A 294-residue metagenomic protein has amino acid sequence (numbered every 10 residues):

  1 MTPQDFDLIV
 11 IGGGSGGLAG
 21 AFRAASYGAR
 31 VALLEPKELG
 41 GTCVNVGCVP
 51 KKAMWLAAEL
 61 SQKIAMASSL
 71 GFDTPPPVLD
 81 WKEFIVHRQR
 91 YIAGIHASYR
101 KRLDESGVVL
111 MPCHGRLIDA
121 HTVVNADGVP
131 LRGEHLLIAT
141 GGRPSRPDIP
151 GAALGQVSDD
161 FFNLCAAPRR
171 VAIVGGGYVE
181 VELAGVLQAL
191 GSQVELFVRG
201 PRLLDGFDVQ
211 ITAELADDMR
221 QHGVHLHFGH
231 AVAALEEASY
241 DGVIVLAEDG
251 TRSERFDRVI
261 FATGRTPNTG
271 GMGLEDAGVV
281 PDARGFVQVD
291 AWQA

Functional and structural regions predicted by a protein language model:
T2-G14, A167-G177: Beta1/beta-strand and adjacent pyrophosphate-binding region of the FAD-binding site in flavoprotein oxidoreductases
P3-F6, F22-A29, L34-A167, G200-L204 (+4 more regions): Glycine-rich flavin
L8-L33, V179-A189: N-terminal Rossmann-like FAD-binding beta1-loop-alpha1 element of flavoenzymes
I11, L79, N125, I138-A139 (+3 more regions): Redox-cofactor binding/interface segments in oxidoreductases and associated redox assembly factors
A19, R146-P147, V181-E182, L204 (+2 more regions): Glycine/Thr-rich phosphate-binding loops of Rossmann-like dinucleotide-binding domains
G133-H135, A139-P144, F256-T269: Glycine-/small-residue-rich beta->alpha transition segments that form the dinucleotide
A153-R169, R258-A294: FAD-site-proximal beta/loop scaffold in flavoenzymes
L154, C165-F207: Rossmann-like NAD(P)H-binding beta-loop-alpha module
